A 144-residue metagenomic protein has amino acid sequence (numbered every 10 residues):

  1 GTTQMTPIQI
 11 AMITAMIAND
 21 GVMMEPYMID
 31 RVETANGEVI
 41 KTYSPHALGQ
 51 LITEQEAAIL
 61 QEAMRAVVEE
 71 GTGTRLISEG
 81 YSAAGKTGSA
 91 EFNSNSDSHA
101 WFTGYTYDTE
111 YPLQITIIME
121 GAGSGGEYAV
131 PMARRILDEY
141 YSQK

Functional and structural regions predicted by a protein language model:
G1-A47, Q55, M64-K144: Active-site beta-strand/loop architecture of penicillin-binding DD-peptidases
